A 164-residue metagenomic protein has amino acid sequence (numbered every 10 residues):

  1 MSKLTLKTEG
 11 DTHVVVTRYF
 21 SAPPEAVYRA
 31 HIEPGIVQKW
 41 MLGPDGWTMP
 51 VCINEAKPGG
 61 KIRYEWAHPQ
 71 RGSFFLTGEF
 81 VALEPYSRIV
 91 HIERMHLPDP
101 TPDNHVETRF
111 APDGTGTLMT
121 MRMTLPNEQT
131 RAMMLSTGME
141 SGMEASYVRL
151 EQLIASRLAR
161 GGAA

Functional and structural regions predicted by a protein language model:
M1-W47, A164: Hydrophobic ligand-binding cavity/cleft-lining segments
T8-G10, N54-A56, Q70-F74, D99-P102 (+1 more regions): A generic structural micro-feature
D11-T17, M49, K61, F75 (+3 more regions): Intrinsic-disorder/low-complexity, polar/charged segments enriched in Ser/Thr/Lys/Arg/Asp/Glu/Gln
H13, V90-E144: Beta-strand/loop substructures that line and gate deep hydrophobic ligand-binding cavities in soluble
P24-E25, E55-K57, V81-R88, R109-L118: A short, structured loop/turn motif at beta-sheet edges
V27-Y28, V37, I62-Y64, F80 (+4 more regions): Hydrophobic pocket/interface hotspot
T48-R94: Glycine-rich portal/gate segments that line the openings of hydrophobic small-molecule binding cavities
I154-A164: Short, highly charged C-terminal tails/helix-capping segments
